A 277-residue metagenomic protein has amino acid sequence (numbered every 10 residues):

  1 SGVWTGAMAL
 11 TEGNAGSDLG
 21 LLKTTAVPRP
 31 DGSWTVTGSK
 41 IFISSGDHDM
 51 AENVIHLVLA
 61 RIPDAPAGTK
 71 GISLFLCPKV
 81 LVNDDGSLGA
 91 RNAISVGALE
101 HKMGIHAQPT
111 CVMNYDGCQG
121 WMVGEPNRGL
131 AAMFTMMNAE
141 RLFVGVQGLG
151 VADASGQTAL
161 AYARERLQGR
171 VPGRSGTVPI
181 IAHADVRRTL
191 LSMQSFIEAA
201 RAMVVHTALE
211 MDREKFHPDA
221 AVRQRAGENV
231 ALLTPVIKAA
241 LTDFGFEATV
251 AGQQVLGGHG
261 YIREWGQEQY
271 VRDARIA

Functional and structural regions predicted by a protein language model:
S1-T24, P28-R29, A208-R223, G227 (+1 more regions): Internal maturation/activation junctions in enzymes
T5-A9, T37-I43, N53, A93-A98 (+6 more regions): Glycine- and acidic
S33, T37-R91: A short core secondary-structure module
S33-V36, W121-F134, R164-I180, A208 (+2 more regions): Active-site-adjacent bridging/hinge elements
F42, L81-G97, K102, P109-E140 (+1 more regions): A glycine-rich, basic-preceded beta-loop-alpha segment at the flavin cofactor/substrate interface of flavin-utilizing
R141-P218: Extended amphipathic alpha-helical segments enriched in small hydrophobics
E198-A240, Q253: C-terminal helix-coil-helix/basic helical segment that borders enzyme active sites and/or dimer interfaces and provides
H259-A277: Glycine-rich phosphate/cofactor-binding loops in nucleotide/flavin-utilizing enzymes
